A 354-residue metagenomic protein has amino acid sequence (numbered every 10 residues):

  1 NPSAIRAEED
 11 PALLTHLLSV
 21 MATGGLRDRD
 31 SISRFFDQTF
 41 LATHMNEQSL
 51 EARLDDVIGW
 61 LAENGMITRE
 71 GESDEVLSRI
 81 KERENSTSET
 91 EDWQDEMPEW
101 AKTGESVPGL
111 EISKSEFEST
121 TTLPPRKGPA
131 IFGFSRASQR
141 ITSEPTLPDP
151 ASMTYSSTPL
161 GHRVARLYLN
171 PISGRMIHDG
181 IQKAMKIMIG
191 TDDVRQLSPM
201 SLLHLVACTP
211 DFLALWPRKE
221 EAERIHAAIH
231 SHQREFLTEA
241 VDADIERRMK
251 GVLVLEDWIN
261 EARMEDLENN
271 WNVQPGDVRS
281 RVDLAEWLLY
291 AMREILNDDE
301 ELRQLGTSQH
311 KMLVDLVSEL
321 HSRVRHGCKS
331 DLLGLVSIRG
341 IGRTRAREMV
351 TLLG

Functional and structural regions predicted by a protein language model:
N1-G59, M66, S138, S143 (+1 more regions): C-terminal helicase lobe
A22, V350-T351: Short, locally clustered residues in the helix-turn-helix/winged-helix DNA-binding domain
I32-T39, L54-V57, E72-R83, S152-L160: A glycine-rich phosphate-binding loop feature that marks nucleotide/adenosyl-phosphate handling sites
D55-V57, E63, N85-S86, D92-R343: C-terminal helical accessory/scaffold domains
R69: Short beta-strand "wing" residues that participate in macromolecule-binding interfaces
R343-V350: Catalytic DNA-binding helix-loop module of base-excision-repair DNA glycosylases/AP lyases
